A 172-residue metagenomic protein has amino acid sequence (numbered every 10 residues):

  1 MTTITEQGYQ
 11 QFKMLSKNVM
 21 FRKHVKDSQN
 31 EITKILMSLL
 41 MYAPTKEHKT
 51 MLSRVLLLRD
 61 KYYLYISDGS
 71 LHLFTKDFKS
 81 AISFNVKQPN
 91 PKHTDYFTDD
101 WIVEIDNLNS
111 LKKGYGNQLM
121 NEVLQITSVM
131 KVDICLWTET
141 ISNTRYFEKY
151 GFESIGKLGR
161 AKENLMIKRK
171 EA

Functional and structural regions predicted by a protein language model:
M1-E31: Conserved N-terminal entry element of GNAT/NAT acetyltransferase domains
L39-L111: Conserved acyl-donor/pantetheine-binding loop and adjacent beta-alpha core of acyl/acetyltransferases and related
N107-I126: Conserved acetyl-CoA-binding loop-helix of GNAT-fold acetyltransferases
L119, S142-N143: Conserved short alpha-helix immediately C-terminal to the canonical SAM/SAH-binding motif I of Rossmann-like
Q125-E139: Conserved GNAT acetyl-CoA-binding A-motif
T140, R160-A172: C-terminal "cap" of GNAT-fold acetyltransferases
Y146-F152: Conserved active-site tyrosine of GNAT-family acetyltransferases
S154-G156: A secondary-structure capping/hinge motif
